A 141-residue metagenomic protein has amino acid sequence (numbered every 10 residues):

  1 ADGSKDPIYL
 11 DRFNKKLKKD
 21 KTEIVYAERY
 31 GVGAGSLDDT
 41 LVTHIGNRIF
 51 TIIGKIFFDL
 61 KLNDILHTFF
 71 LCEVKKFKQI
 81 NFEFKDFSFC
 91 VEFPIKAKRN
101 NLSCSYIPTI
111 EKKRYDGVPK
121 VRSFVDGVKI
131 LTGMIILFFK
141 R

Functional and structural regions predicted by a protein language model:
A1-S4: The conserved acidic donor/metal-binding loop of glycosyltransferases
P7-F87, K113-I135: Acceptor/aglycone-binding surface of glycosyltransferases and processive sugar-polymer synthases
Y9, F89-K96: Short active-site alpha-helical segment characteristic of glycosyltransferases and processive polysaccharide synthases
L60-K61, F82-K85, P94-K112: Catalytic donor-sugar/metal-binding loop of nucleotide-sugar-dependent glycosyltransferases
H67, C90, N101: Functionally engaged cysteine thiol sites
